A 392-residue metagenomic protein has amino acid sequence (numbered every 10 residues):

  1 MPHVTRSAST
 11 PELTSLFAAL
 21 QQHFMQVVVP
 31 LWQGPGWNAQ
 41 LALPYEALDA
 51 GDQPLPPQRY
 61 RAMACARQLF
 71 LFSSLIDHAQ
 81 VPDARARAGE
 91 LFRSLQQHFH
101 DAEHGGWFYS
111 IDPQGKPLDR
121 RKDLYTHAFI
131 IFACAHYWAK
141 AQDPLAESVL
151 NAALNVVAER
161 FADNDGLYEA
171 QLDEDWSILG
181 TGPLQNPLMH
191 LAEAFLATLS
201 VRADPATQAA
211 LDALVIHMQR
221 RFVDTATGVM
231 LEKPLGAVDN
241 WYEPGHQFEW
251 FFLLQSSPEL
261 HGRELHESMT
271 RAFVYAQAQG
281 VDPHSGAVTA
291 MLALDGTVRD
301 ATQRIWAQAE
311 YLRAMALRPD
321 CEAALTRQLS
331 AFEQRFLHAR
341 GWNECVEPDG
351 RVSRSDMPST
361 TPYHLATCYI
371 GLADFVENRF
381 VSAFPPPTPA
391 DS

Functional and structural regions predicted by a protein language model:
M1-S392: Glycan-recognition and catalytic cores of secretory/periplasmic carbohydrate-active enzymes
